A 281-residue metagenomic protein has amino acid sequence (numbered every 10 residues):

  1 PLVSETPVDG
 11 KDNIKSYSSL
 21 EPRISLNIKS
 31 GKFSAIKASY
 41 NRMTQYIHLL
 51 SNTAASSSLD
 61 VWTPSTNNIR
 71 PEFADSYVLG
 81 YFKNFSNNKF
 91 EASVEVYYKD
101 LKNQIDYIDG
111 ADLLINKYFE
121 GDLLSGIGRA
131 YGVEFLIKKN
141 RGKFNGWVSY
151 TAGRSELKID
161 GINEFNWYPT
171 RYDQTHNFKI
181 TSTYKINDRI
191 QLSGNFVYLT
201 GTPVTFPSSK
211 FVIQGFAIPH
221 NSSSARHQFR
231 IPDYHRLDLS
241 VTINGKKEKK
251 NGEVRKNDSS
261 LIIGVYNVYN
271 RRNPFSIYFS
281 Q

Functional and structural regions predicted by a protein language model:
P1-A35, Y46, I162: Signature of Gram-negative outer-membrane beta-barrel scaffolds
L2, Y40-Y46, K83-F85, V96-K102 (+5 more regions): Transmembrane beta-strands of outer-membrane beta-barrel pores
S16-L20, F73-Y77, I127-Y131, N140 (+3 more regions): Residues that define the transmembrane beta-barrel architecture of outer-membrane proteins
I24-I28, L79-K83, V133-K139, V148 (+4 more regions): Residues on the lipid-exposed face of transmembrane beta-strands in outer-membrane beta-barrel proteins
K29, K37-N41, I47, S51 (+4 more regions): Membrane-embedded beta-barrel scaffold of Gram-negative outer-membrane proteins
K29-F33, A74, F85-N88, N140-F144 (+6 more regions): Outer-membrane beta-barrel channels and translocator barrels
T44, K102, R189, V197-A217 (+2 more regions): C-terminal beta-signal and adjacent terminal beta-strands/loops of Gram-negative outer-membrane beta-barrel proteins
Y97-D100, F119-S208: Gram-negative outer-membrane beta-barrel transporters
